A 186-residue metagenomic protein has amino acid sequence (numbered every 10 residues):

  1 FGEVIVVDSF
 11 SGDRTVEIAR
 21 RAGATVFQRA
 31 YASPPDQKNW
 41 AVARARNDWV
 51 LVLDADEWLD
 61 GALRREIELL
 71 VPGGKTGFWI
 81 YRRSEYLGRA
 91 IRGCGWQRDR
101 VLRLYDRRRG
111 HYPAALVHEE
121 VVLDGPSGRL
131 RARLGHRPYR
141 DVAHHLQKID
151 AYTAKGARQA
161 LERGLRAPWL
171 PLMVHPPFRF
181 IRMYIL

Functional and structural regions predicted by a protein language model:
F1-V6, R14, A22-T25: Short loop->beta transition adjacent to catalytic acidic/histidine clusters or analogous donor-positioning motifs
G2, A24, D48, D56 (+1 more regions): Conserved acidic residues
D8, Q28-A30, Y81: Residue-level recognition of beta-strand->loop/alpha-helix junctions
D8-E17, D54: A conserved acidic beta->alpha catalytic loop
V16-R44: Conserved donor nucleotide-binding strand/loop of the catalytic core
R29, L53-A55: Cofactor-binding loops of NAD(P)H-dependent oxidoreductases, dominated by short-chain dehydrogenase/reductases
D36-A43, D48-W49, D60-L186: Catalytic-site signature of metal-activated, phosphate-bearing donor transferases, centered on the GT-A/GT-A-like
